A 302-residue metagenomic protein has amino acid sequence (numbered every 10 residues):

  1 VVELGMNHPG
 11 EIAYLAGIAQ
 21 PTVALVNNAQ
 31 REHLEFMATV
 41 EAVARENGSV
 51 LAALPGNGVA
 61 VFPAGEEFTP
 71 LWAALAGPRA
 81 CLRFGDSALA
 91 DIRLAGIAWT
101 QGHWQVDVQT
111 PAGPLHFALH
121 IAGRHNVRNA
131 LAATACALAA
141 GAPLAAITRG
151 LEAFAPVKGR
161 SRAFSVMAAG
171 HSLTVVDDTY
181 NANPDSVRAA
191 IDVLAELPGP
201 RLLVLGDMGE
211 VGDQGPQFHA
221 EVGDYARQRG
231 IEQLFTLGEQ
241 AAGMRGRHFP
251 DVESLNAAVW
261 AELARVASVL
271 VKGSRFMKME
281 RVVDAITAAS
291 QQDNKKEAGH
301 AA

Functional and structural regions predicted by a protein language model:
V1-P9, V175-N181: Switch II (G3) loop of P-loop NTPases
V2, N27, F62, V176-D177 (+1 more regions): Active-site flanking residues adjacent to catalytic metal/cofactor-binding acidic residues
T22-L173, G199, D224-R227, I231-Q233 (+1 more regions): Acidic, Mg2+-coordinating active-site environments of NTP-dependent enzymes
V157, T179-H248, S274, N294-A302: Active-site beta-alpha connecting loops in nucleotide-dependent enzymes
K158-F164, E280-D284, A302: ATP-dependent carboxylate/acyl-activation modules
R247-A258: Short acidic-hydrophobic, aromatic-tinged amphipathic segments that line or gate anion-handling sites
E262-T287: A glycine-rich beta-strand to alpha-helix segment that forms a phosphate/ribose-binding loop at ligand/cofactor sites
